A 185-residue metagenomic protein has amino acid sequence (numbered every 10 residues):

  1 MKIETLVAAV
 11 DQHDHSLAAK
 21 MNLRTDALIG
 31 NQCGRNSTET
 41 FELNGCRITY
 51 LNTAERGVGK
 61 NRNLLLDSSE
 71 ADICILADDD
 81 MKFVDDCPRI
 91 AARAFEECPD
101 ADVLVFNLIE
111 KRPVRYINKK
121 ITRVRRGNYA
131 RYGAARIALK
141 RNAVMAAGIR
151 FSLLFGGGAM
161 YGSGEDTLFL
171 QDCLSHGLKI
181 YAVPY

Functional and structural regions predicted by a protein language model:
M1-L28: N-proximal low-complexity "stem/linker" segments adjacent to membrane-targeting elements
Q32, A77-D80: Active-site acidic Asp-centered loop
T53-S69: Glycine-rich, basic loop-to-helix element that forms the pyrophosphate-binding segment of sugar-nucleotide handling
A71, G133-L153: Conserved nucleotide-sugar donor-binding and metal-coordinating catalytic region shared by glycosyltransferases
C74: Short aromatic/hydrophobic "clamp" motif used to bind/position activated sugar donors
K82, D86-K119: Conserved donor NDP-sugar-binding/catalytic core segment of glycosyltransferases
F151-L153, G177-Y185: Catalytic beta-strand/loop signature of glycosyltransferases that borders the donor
G156-L168: Acidic donor-binding loop at a coil-to-helix junction in glycosyltransferase catalytic cores that engages
